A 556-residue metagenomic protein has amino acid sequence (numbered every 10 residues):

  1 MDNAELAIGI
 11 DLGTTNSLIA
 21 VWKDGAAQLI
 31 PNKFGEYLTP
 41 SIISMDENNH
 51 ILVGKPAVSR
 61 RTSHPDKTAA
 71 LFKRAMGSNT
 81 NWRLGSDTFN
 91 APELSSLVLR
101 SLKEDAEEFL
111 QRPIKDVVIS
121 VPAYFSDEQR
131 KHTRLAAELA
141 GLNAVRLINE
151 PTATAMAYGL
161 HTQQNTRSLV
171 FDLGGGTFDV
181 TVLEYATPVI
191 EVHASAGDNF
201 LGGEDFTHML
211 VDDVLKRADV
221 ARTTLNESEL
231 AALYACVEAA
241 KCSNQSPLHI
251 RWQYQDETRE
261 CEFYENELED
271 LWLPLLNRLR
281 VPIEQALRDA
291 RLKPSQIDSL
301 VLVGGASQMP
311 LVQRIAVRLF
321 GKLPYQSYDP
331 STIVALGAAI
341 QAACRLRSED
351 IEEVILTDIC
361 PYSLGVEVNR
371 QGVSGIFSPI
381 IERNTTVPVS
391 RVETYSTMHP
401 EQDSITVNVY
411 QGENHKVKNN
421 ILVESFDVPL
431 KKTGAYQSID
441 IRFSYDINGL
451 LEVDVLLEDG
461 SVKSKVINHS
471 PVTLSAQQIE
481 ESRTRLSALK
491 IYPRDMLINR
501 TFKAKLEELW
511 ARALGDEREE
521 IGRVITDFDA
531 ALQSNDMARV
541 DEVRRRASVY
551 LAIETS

Functional and structural regions predicted by a protein language model:
M1-T88, L97, E107-S556: Oxyanion-binding/catalytic loops of NTP- or PPi-dependent enzymes
R100-K103: Generic structural signal for well-ordered alpha-helices, preferentially at hydrophobic/aromatic core positions
